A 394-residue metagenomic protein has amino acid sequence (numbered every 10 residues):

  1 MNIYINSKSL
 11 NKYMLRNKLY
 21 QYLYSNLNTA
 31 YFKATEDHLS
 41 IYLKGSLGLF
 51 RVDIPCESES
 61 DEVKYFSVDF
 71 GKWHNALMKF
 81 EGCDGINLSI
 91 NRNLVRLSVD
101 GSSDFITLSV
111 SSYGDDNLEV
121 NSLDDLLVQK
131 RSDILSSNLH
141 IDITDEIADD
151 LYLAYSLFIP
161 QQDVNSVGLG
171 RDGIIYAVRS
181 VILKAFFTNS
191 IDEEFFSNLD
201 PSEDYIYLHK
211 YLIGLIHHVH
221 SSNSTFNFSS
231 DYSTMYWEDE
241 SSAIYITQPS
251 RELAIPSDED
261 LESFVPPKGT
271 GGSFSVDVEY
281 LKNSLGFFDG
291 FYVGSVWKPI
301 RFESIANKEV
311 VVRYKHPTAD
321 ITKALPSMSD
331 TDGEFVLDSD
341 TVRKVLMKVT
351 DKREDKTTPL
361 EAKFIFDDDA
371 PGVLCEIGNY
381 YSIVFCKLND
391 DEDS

Functional and structural regions predicted by a protein language model:
M1-Y113, L126-R251, P266-S394: DNA polymerase processivity clamps
D115-L118: Short, well-ordered, aromatic-rich surface patches in folded extracellular/luminal domains
S122-D124: Surface-exposed cap/linker segments adjacent to membranes
R251-S257: Polar interaction faces of repeat-based domains
